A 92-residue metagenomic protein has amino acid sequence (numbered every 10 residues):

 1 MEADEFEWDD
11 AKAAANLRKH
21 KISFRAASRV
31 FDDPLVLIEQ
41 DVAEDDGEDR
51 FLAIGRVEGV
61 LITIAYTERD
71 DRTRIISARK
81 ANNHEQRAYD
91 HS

Functional and structural regions predicted by a protein language model:
M1-S92: Ribonuclease/tRNase effector modules and their secretory precursors
